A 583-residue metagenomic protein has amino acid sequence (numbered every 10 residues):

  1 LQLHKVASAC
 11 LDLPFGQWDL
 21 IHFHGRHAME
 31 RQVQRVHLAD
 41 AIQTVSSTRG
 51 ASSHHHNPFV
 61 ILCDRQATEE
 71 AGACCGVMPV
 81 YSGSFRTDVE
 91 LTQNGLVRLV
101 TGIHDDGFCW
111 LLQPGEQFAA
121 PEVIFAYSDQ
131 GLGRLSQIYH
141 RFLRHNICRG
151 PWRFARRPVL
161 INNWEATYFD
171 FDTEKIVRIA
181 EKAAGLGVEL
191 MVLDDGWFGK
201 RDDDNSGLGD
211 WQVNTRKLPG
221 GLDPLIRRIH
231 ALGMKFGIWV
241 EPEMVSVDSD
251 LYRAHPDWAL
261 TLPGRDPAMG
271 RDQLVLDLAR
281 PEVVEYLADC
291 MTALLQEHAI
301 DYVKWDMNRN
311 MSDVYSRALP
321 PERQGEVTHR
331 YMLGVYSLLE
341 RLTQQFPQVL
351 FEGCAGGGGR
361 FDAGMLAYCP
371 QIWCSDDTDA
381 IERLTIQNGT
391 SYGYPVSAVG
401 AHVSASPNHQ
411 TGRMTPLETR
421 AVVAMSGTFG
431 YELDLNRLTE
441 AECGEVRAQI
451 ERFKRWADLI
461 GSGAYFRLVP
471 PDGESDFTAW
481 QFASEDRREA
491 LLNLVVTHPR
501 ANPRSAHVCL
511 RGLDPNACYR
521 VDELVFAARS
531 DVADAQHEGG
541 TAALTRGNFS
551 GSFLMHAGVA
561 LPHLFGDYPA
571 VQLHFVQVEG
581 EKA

Functional and structural regions predicted by a protein language model:
L1-E90, D106-F108, C518-Q536: Polysaccharide-binding surfaces and accessory modules of carbohydrate-active proteins
H54, V60-L62, E69, P471-P515: Carbohydrate-binding surface patches
W110-D129, Y568-V578: Short Pro-Gly-centered flexible turn/kink motifs
G115, I161, M191, I229 (+6 more regions): Conserved, mostly hydrophobic/aromatic
W152-A288, Y302: Aromatic-lined carbohydrate-binding/catalytic grooves of carbohydrate-active enzymes
E189-W197, Y286-L319: Active-site groove signature of glycoside hydrolases
S246-E285, D289, H329-N436: Glycan-recognition surfaces
H498-A583: C-terminal beta-sandwich/jelly-roll accessory domains of carbohydrate-active enzymes
